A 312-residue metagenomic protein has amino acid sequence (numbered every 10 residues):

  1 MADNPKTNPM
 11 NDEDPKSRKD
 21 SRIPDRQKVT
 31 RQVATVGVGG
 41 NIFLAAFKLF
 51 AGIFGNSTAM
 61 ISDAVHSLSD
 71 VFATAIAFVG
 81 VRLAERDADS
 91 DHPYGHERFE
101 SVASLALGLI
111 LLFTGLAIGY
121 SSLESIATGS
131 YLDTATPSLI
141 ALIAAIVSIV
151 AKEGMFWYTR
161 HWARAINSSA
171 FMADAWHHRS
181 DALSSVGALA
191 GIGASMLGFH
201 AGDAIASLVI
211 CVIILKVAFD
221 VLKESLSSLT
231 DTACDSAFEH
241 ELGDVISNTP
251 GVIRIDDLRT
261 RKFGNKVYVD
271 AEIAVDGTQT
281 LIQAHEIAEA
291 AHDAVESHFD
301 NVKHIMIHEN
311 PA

Functional and structural regions predicted by a protein language model:
A2-A237, E241: Alpha-helical transmembrane cores and adjacent cytosolic helix/loop segments of polytopic membrane transporters
H66, H92, H96, H177-H178 (+5 more regions): Histidine-centered active-site/metal-ligand motif
S121, E224, D244, E286-D293: Generic recognition of well-ordered alpha-helical segments within structured catalytic/regulatory domains
D235-I253: N-proximal, solvent-exposed amphipathic alpha-helical segments enriched in charged/polar residues
S247-I255, S297-K303: Short secondary-structure junctions
V252-A274: Short edge beta-strands and adjacent turn/loop segments
Y268-E286: A short interface-forming secondary-structure element
Q283-A312: A membrane-cytosol interface segment of integral membrane proteins
